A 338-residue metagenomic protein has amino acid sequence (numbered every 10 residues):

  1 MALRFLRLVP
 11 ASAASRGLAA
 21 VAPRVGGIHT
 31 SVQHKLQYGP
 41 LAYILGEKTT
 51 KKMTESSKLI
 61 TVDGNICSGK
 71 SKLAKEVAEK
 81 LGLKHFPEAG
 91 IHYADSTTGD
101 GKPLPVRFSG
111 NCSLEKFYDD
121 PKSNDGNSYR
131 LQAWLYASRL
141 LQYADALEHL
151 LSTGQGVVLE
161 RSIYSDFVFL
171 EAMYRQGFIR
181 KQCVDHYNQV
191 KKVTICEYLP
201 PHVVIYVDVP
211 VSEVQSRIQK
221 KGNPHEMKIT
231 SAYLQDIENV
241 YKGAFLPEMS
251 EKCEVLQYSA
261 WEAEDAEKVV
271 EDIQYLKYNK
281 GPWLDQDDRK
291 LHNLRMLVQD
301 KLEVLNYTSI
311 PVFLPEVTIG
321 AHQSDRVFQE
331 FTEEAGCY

Functional and structural regions predicted by a protein language model:
A2-L59, I91, S96-T98: Extreme N-terminal, non-catalytic leader segments that precede Walker-type/kinase nucleotide-binding cores
L3-L8, A14-Q33, Q215-Y338: NTP-dependent small-molecule kinase module
V62: Hydrophobic anchor at the beta1->P-loop junction of P-loop NTPases
K70: Conserved lysine of the Walker
L73, V77: Hydrophobic positions on the alpha1 helix immediately C-terminal to the Walker A/P-loop
E79-R130, D166-A172: Conserved substrate/cofactor phosphate-moiety recognition/catalytic segment in nucleotide-dependent phosphotransferases
D119-L199: Glycine-rich phosphate-binding loop used to anchor ATP phosphates in small-molecule kinases, encompassing both
D166-N239: A glycine- and Lys/Arg-enriched "phosphate-lid" helix/loop adjacent to the NTP-binding pocket of small-molecule kinases
